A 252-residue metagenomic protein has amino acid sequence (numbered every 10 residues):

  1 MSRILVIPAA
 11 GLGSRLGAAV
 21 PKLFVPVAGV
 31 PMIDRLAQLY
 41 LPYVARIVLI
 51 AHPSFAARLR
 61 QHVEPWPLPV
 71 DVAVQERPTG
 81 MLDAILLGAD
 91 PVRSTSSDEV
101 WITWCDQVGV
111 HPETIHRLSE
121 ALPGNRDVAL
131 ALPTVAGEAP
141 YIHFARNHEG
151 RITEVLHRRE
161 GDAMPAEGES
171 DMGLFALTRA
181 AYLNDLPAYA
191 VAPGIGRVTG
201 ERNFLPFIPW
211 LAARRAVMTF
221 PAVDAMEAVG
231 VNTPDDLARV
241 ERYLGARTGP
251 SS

Functional and structural regions predicted by a protein language model:
M1-A19, A216: N-terminal nucleotide-binding beta1-loop-alpha1 segment
S2-I7, P26, V30-T114, E120: Conserved N-terminal catalytic core of the sugar/cofactor nucleotidyltransferase
G11-G13, R77-P78, C105-V108, V135-A136 (+1 more regions): Short glycine-rich anion-binding loops that position phosphate/pyrophosphate groups of nucleotides and phosphorylated
V20-P26, A190-P193: Short glycine-enriched, charge-decorated loop/helix-capping segments at active-site entrances that position
L23, P69-D71, R151, A216-M218: Conserved beta-strand segments of alpha/beta enzyme cores
V44, S97, N125-V128, R215: Short, high-confidence coil segments that cap the C-terminus of an alpha-helix and link into the following beta-strand
V110-I195, A212, A222: Conserved core of the sugar-phosphate nucleotidyltransferase
G168-S252: Conserved alpha/beta core of the MobA/IspD/sugar-nucleotide pyrophosphorylase nucleotidyltransferase superfamily
